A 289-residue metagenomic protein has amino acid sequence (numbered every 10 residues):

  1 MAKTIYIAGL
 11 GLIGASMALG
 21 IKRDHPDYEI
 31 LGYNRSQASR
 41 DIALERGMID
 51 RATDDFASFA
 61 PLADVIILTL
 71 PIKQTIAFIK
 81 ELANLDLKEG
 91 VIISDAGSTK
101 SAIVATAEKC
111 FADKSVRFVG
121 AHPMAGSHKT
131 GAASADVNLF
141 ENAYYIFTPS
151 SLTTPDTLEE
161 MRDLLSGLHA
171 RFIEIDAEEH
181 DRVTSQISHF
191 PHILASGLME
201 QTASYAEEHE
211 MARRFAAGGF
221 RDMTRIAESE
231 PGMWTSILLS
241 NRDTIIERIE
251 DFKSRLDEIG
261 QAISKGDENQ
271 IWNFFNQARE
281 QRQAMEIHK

Functional and structural regions predicted by a protein language model:
M1-P61, V65: NAD(P)+-binding Rossmann beta1-loop-alpha1 motif at the extreme N-terminus of oxidoreductases
T4, E29, R117, Y144 (+1 more regions): Residues at the starts of beta-strands that form the adenosine-phosphate
A38-S39, Q74, K100-I103: Conserved short alpha-helix immediately C-terminal to the canonical SAM/SAH-binding motif I of Rossmann-like
A57-L87, V91-I92, S98: Rossmann-like NAD(P)-binding element
K80-A133: Rossmann-like NAD(P)(H) cofactor-binding subdomain of soluble oxidoreductases
L139-T224: Internal alpha-helical scaffold of NAD(P)-dependent oxidoreductase catalytic cores
H209-A278: Interdomain hinge/lid region at the active-site interface of Rossmann-like NAD(P)-dependent oxidoreductases
